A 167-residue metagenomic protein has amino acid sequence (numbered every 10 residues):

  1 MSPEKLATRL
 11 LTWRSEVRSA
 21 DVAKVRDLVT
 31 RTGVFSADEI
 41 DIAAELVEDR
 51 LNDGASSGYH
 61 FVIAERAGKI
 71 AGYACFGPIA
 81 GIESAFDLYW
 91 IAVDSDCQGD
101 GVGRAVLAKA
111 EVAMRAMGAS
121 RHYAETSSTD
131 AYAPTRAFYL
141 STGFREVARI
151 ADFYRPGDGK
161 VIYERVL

Functional and structural regions predicted by a protein language model:
M1-T12: Short, low-complexity, intrinsically disordered N-terminal peptides in bacterial proteins
L10-Y89, D94-D96, R104-K109, A113 (+3 more regions): Acetyl-CoA-dependent GNAT
F35, D94, Q98, D130-A131 (+1 more regions): Glycine-/small-residue-rich active-site loops that bind phosphorylated ligands and cofactors
Y59, D158-I162: Short hydrophobic/aromatic beta-strand or adjacent loop that forms the aromatic wall/cage of a ligand/substrate-binding
G101: Conserved G/P- and acidic residue-centered "switch" motifs that form tight phosphate/ATP-binding loops in soluble
M114-S127: Conserved GNAT acetyl-CoA-binding A-motif
A124-T135, F153-G157: Conserved beta-strand-loop-alpha-helix junction that forms the acyl-donor binding cleft
Y139, F144: Conserved active-site tyrosine of GNAT-family acetyltransferases
